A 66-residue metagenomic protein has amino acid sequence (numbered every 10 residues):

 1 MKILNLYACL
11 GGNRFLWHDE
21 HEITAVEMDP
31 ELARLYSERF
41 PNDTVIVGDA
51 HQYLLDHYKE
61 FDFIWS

Functional and structural regions predicted by a protein language model:
M1-S66: Conserved active-site and SAM-binding loop architecture of S-adenosyl-L-methionine-dependent nucleic-acid
